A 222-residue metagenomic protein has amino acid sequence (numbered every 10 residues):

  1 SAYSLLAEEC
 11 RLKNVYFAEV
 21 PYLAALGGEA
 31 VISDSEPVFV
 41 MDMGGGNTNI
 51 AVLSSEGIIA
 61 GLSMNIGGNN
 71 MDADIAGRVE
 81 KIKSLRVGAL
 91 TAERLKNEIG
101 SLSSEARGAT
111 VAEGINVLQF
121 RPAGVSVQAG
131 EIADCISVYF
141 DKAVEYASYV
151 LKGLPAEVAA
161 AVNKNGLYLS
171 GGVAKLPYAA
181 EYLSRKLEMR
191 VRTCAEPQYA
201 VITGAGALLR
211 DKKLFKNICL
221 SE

Functional and structural regions predicted by a protein language model:
S1-M41, L53-L167, A174-E196, V201 (+1 more regions): Nucleotide/phosphate-binding catalytic cleft detector across ATP-hydrolyzing and phosphate-transferring enzymes
G45-N47: Short acidic, Gly/Ser-rich segments with clustered Asp/Glu that frequently serve as metal-coordination loops in enzyme
N49-A51: A structural feature that tracks compact, well-ordered secondary-structure segments with a strong bias toward
